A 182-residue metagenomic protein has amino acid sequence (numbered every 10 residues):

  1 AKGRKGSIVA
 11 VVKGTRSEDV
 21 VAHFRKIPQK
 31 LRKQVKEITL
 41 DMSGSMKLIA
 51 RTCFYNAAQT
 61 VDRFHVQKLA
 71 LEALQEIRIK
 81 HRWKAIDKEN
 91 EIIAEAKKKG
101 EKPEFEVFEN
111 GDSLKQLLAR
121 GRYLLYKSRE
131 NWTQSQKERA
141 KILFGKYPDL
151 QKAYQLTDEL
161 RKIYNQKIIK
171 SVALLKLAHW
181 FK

Functional and structural regions predicted by a protein language model:
K2-K5, V21-K26, K30-N56, F64 (+2 more regions): Acidic/histidine-rich catalytic cores and adjacent linkers of DNA breakage/strand-transfer/modification proteins
G3-E18: Glycine-rich phosphate-binding "P-loop"
A10, D62-F64: Flexible, active-site-adjacent loop/turn segments at secondary-structure boundaries
L71-W83: Short, surface-exposed amphipathic charged segments that create phosphate/polyanion-binding patches used for binding
